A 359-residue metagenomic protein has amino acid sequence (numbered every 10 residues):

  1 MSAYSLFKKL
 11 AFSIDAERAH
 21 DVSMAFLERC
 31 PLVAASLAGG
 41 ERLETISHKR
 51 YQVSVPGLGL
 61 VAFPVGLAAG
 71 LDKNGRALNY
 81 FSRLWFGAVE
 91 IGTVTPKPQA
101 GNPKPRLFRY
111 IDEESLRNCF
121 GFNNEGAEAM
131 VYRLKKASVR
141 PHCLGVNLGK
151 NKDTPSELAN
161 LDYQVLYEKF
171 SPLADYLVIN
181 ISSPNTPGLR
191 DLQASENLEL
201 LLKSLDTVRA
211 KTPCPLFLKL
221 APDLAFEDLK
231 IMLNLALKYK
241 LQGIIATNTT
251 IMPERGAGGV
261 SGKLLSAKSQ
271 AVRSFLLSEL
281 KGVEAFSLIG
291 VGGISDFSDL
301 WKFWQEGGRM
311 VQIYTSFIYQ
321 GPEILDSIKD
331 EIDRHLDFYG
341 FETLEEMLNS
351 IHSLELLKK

Functional and structural regions predicted by a protein language model:
S2-V53, N118-N123, E128: An N-cap/entry alpha-helix motif that binds or orients negatively charged groups
E28-P31, A35-S47, S183-N197, L229-K281: Glycine/Thr-rich beta-alpha phosphate-binding loop at enzyme active sites
F63-A69, G87-I91, N118, L144-L148 (+7 more regions): Hydrophobic faces of well-ordered beta-strands that scaffold small-molecule active sites in alpha/beta enzyme cores
N74-R83, L224-K238, K281-E284, I294-V311: Catalytic cores of alpha/beta
G87-Q99, I181-S183, G243-I251, L300-S327: Glycine-rich phosphate-binding active-site loops on the catalytic face of alpha/beta enzymes
G92-P141: A gly/proline- and charged-residue-enriched helix-loop-helix capping module
P98-E114, P253-G262, I318-F341: C-terminal helical cap(s) of enzyme catalytic domains, especially alpha/beta-barrels
N151-Y163, D191, L218-L237: Active-site glycine- and acidic-residue-rich loops that bind and position anionic ligands or nucleotide-like cofactors
